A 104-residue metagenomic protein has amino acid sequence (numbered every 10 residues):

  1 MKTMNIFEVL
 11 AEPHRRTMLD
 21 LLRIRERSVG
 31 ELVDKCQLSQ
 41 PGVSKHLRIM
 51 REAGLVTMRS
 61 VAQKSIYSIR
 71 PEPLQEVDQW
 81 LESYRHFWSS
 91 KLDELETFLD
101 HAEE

Functional and structural regions predicted by a protein language model:
M1-K2, Q75-E104: Amphipathic alpha-helical dimerization/coiled-coil segments that flank or bridge DNA-binding/regulatory modules
K2-P41, K64-Q75, Q79: N-terminal helix-turn-helix DNA-binding core of bacterial DNA-binding proteins
L10-P13, M50, E72, S83 (+1 more regions): Residue-level signal for short amphipathic helical patches enriched in basic/charged and nearby hydrophobic residues
E26, C36, L47, L81 (+2 more regions): Short amphipathic alpha-helical/adjacent loop interface patches that line ligand and macromolecule-binding sites
D34, K45, R51-E52: Alpha-helical residues within the helix-turn-helix
R51-A62, S68: Beta-hairpin "wing" of winged helix-turn-helix
